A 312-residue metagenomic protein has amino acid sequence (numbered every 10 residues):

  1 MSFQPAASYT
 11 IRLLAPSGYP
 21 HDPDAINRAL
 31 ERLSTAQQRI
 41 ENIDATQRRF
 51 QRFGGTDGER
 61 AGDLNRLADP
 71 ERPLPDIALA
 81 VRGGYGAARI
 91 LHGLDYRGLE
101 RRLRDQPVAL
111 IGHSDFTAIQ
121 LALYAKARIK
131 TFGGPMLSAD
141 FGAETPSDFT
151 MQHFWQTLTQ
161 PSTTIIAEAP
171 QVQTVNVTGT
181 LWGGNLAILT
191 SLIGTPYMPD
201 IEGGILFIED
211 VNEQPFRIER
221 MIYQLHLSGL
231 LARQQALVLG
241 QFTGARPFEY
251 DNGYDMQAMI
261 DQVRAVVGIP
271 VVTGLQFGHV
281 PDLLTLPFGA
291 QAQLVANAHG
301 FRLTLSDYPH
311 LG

Functional and structural regions predicted by a protein language model:
M1-L74: ATP/NTP phosphate-donor binding region
E41-D44, G112, Q234-Q241, V272: Short internal beta-strands
E71-I77, R233-Q235: Short acidic/histidine-rich motifs immediately flanking catalytic phosphotransfer sites in two-component signaling
I77-G93, H113: N-terminal glycine-rich "phosphate-gripper" loop used for MgATP/nucleotide binding and carboxylate activation
Y96-A122, K130-L137, P270: Short, acidic/small-residue loops that bind anionic groups at enzyme active sites
R128-T190, G194: Conserved anion/nucleotide-ligand pocket segment
D200-M256: Internal helical hairpin/lid segments
Q241-G312: ATP/nucleoside-binding phosphotransfer catalytic cores, i.e., glycine-rich phosphate-binding loops
